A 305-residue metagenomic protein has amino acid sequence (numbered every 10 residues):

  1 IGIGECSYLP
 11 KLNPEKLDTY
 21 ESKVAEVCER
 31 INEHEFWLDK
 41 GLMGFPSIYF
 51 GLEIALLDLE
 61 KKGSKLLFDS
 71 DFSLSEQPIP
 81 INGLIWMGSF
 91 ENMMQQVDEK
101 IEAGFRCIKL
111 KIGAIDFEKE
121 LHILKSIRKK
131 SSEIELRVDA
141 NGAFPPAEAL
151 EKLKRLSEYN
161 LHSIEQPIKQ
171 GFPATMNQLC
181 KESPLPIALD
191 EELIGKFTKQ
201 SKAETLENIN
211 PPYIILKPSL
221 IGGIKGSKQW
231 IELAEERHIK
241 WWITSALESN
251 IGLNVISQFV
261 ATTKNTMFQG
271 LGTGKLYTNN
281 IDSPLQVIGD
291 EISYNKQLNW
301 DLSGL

Functional and structural regions predicted by a protein language model:
I1-L136, N141-A143, S157, S283-L305: N-terminal capping/lid subdomain adjacent to the active-site entrance of alpha/beta enzymes
L67-D71, I134, S163-P167, T244-A246: Flexible, glycine/charged-enriched surface loops at secondary-structure junctions
W86, R106-D116, E135-G142, N160-F172 (+2 more regions): Catalytic beta/alpha-barrel core
G88-K100, A147-E151, G195-E207: Short, acidic/polar
F90-N92, A114-R128, F144-E148, I168-K181 (+3 more regions): Active-site-adjacent beta->alpha loops and helix N-cap segments on the catalytic face of soluble alpha/beta enzymes
E102-R106, K130-E133, K154-H162, Q178-I187 (+3 more regions): Glycine-enriched alpha-helix->loop->beta-strand junction motifs that scaffold or abut catalytic
P167, A174-T244: A beta-strand-loop signature enriched in Asp, Gly, Thr, and Trp that corresponds to the sialidase/neuraminidase Asp-box
T244-L305: Flexible C-terminal active-site loop/helix
